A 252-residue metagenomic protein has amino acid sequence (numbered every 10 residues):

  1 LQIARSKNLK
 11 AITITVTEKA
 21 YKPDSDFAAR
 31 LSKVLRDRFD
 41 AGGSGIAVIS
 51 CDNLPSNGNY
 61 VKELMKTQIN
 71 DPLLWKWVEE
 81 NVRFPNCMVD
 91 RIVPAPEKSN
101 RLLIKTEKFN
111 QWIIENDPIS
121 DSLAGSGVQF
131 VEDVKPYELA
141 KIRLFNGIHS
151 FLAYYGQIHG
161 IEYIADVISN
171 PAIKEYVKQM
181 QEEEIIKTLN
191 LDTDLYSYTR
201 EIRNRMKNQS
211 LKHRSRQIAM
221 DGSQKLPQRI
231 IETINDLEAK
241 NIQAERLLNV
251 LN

Functional and structural regions predicted by a protein language model:
L1-N252: Substrate/ligand-engaging "lid" and interaction regions
